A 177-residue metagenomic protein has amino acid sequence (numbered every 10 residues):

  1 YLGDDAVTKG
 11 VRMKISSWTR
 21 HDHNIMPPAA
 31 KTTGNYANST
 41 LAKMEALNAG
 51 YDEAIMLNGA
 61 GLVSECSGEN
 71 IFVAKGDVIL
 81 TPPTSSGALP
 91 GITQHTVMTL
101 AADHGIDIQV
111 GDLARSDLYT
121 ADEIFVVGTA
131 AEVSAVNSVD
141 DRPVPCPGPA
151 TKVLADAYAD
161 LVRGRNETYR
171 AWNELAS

Functional and structural regions predicted by a protein language model:
Y1-S177: Helix-start/capping segments and mature chain N-termini
